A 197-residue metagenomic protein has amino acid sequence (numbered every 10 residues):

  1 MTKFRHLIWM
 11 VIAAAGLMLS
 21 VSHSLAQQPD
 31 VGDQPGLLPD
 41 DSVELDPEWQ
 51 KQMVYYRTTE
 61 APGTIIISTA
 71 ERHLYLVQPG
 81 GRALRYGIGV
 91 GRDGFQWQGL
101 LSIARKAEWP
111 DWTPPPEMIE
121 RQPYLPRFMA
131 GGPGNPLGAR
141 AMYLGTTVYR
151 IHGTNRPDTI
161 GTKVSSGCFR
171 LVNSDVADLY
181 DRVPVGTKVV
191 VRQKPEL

Functional and structural regions predicted by a protein language model:
T2-L197: N-terminal pre-domains immediately preceding structured catalytic cores
